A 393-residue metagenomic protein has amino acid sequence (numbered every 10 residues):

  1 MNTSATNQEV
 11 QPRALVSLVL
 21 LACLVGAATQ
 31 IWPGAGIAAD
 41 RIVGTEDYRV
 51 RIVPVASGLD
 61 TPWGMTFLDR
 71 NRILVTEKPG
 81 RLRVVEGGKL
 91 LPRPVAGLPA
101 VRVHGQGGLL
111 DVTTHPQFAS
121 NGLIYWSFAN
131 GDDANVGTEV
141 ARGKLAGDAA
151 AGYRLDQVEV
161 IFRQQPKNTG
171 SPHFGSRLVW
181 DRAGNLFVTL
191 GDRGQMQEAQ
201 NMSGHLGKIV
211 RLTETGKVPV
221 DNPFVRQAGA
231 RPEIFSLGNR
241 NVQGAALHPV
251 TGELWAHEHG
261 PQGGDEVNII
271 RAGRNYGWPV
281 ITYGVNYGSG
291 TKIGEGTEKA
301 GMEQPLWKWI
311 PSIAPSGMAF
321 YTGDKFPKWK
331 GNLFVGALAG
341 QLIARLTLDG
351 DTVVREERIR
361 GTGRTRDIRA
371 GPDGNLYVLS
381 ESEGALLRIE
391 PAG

Functional and structural regions predicted by a protein language model:
M1-P12: N-terminal secretory signal peptides that target proteins for export/translocation
S17-I31: Bacterial N-terminal signal peptides
W32-M196, G244-L247, G252-G260, P311-D351 (+1 more regions): Acidic, Gly/Ser/Thr-rich repeat motifs that build Ca2+-stabilized beta-propeller blades
P94-G107, Q157-S171, E214-F235, V280-W309: Surface-exposed loop and turn segments in beta-propeller and other repeat-based domains that flank or scaffold
E139-D148, M202-E214, I270: Beta-propeller blade signature
V188-L206, G264-E266: Short, conserved, GDST-rich strand-edge loop motifs in beta-rich repeat architectures
A230-I269: Repeat-solenoid scaffold signature
T352-P372: Conserved blade-ending motifs and adjacent loop-strand segments that build the rim/top face of beta-propeller domains
